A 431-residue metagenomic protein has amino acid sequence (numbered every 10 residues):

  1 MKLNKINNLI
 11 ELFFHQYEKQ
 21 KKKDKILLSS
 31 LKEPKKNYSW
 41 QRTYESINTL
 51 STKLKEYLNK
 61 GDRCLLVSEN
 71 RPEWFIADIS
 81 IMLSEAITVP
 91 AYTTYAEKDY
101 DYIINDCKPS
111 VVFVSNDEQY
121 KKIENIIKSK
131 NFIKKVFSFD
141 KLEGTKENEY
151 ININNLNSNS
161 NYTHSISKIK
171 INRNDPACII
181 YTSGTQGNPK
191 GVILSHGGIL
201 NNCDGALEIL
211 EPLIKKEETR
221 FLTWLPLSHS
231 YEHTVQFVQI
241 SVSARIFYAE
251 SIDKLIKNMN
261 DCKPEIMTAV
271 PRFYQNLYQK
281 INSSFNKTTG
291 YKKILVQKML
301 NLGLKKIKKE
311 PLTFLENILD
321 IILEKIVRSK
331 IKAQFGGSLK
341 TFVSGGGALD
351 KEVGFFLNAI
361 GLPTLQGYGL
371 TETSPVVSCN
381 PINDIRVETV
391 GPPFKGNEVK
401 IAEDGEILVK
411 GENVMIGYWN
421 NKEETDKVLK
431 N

Functional and structural regions predicted by a protein language model:
K2-N8, Y120-E124, T145-P176: Flexible, low-complexity linker/hinge segments
D24, S158-Y181, N188, I214-R220: Conserved pre-ATP/AMP-binding loop-to-beta segment of ANL
L27-L58, D62-F75, I79, A96-D101 (+2 more regions): Conserved AMP-binding/adenylate-forming core of the ANL superfamily
N37-Q41, A177-C203: Conserved AMP-binding A3 loop
T43-T49, V192-L213, S329: Conserved structural elements of the adenylate-forming
L83-L156: Structural core segment of the AMP-binding/adenylate-forming
L200-R220, L227-K325, S338: Conserved AMP-binding/adenylation subdomain of ANL enzymes
L323-N431: Conserved AMP-binding/adenylate-forming
